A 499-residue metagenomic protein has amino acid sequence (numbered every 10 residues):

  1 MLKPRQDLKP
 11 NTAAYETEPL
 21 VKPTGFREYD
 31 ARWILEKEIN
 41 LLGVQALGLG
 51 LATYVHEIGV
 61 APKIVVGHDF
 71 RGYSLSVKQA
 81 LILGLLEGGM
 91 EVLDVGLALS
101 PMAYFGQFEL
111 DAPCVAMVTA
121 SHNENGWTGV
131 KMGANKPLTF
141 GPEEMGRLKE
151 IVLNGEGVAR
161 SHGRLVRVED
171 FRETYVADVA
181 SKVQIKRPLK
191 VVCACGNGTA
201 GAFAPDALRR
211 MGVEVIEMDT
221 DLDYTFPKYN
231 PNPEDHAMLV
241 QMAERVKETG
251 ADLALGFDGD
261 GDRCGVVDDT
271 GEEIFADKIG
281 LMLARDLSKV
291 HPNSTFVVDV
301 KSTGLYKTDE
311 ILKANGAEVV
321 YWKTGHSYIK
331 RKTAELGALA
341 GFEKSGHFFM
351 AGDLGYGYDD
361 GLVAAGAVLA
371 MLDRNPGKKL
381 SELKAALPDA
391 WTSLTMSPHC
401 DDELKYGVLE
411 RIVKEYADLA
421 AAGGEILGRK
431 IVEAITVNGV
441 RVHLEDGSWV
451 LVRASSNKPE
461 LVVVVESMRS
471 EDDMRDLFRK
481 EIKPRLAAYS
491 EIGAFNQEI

Functional and structural regions predicted by a protein language model:
L2-L83, E87-G88, L165-V191: An N-terminal, well-structured beta->alpha segment
L20, T128-T249: Gly/Ser/Thr-enriched, mixed-charge loops and adjacent short helices that form phosphate/oxyanion-binding elements
D30, V66, A103, A116 (+11 more regions): Buried hydrophobic positions in well-ordered alpha/beta secondary-structure cores of metabolic enzymes
T53, A61-W127, D206-V267: N-terminal small/polar loop signature for handling phosphorylated ligands or for N-terminal nucleophile
D69-V77, C195-A202, S302: Glycine-rich phosphate-binding loops at beta-strand->alpha-helix junctions
P113-W127, V246-D268, E273, V319-D360: Glycine-rich phosphate-binding loop
N125-T128, M132-E143, E150, R187 (+1 more regions): Replace "Mg2+/Mn2+-dependent" with "divalent metal-dependent
H291-V464, R469-I499: Phosphate-binding and adjacent anionic-ligand microenvironments
